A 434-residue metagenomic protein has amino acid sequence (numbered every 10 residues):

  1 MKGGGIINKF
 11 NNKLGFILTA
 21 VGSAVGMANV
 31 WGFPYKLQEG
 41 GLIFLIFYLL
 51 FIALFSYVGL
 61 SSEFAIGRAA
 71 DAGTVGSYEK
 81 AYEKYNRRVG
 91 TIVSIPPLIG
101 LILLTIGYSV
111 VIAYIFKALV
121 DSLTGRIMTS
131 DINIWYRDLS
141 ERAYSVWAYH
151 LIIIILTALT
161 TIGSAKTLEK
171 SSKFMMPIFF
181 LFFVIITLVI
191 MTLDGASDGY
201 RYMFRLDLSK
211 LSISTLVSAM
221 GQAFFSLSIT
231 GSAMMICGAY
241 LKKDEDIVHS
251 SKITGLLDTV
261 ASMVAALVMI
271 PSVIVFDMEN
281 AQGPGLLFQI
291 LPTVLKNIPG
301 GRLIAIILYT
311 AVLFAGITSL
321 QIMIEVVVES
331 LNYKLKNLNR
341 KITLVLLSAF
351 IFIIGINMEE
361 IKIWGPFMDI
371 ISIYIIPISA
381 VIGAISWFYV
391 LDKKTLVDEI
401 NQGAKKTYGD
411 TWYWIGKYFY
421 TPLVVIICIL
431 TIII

Functional and structural regions predicted by a protein language model:
M1-W31, G59-F64, R68-I92, K242-D246 (+1 more regions): Membrane-interface "cap" regions at the ends of multi-pass membrane proteins
K2, V111-E141, Y240-E245, H249 (+4 more regions): Helix-loop-helix connectors at the membrane interface of multi-pass transporters/channels
I6, P34-E39, T74-P96, S109-A165 (+5 more regions): Inter-helical loop and helix-membrane interface segments of multi-pass membrane transporters/permeases
F10, L14, E169, K173-I317: Membrane-embedded translocation segments of transport machinery
L14-I17, S23, V146-A148, L257-M263 (+5 more regions): Loop-to-transmembrane helix boundary motifs in multi-pass membrane proteins
M27-G40, L156-E169, L188-R201, L208-I213 (+7 more regions): Transmembrane helix-loop junctions in multi-pass membrane proteins
P34-Y48, G67-D71, T167-M175, H249 (+5 more regions): Transmembrane helix-loop boundary segments of multi-pass membrane transporters
V93-L98, V328, K334-S348, D369-C428 (+1 more regions): C-terminal membrane-solvent junction of multi-pass transporters and transport-like membrane proteins
